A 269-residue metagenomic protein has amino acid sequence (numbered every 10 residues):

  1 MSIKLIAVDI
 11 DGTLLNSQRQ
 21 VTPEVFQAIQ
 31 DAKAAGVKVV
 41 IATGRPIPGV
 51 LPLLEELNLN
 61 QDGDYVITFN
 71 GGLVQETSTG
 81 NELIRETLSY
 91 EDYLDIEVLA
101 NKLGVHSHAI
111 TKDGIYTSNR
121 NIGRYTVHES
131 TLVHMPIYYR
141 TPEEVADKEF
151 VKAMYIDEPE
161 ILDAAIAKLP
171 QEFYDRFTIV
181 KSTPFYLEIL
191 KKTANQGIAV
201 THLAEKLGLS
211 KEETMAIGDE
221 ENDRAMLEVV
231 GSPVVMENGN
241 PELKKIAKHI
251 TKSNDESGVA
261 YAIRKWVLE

Functional and structural regions predicted by a protein language model:
M1-L5, T22, E188-E269: Mg2+-dependent phosphoryl-transfer enzymes with acidic/Ser/Thr/Gly-rich catalytic loops
K4-Q18: Asp-based phosphoryl-transfer active-site loop
P23-G123: Active-site phosphate-binding/coordination module
V25, V50-L54, A165, L169 (+3 more regions): Hydrophobic packing residues within well-ordered alpha-helices of enzyme cores
G36-V40, D64, K152, E212-E213 (+1 more regions): Short active-site oxyanion
E56-N60, L83-R85, R124-H128, Q196-I198 (+2 more regions): Short, hinge-like loop/turn segments at secondary-structure boundaries
D62, N70, F173-D175, V229-V230 (+1 more regions): Short, structured coil segments at secondary-structure junctions
L99, L103-I217, R224, N238: Conserved acidic, metal-coordinating active-site core of Asp-based, Mg2+-dependent phosphoryl-transfer enzymes
